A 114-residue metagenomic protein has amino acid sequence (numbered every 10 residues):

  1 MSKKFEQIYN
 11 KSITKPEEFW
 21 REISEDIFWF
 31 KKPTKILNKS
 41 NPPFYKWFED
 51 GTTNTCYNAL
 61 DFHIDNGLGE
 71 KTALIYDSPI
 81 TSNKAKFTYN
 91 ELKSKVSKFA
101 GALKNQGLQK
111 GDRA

Functional and structural regions predicted by a protein language model:
M1-Q7: Short, contiguous pre-domain boundary segments
F5, E70-T72, I80: Short amphipathic alpha-helical segments
Q7, K11-E18, E91-K98: A non-catalytic, amphipathic alpha-helix used as a structural packing/dimerization or gating element in enzyme scaffolds
I13-K31, G51-I75: A short N-terminal helical cap/helix-turn-helix that marks the beginning of AMP-binding/adenylate-forming
K32-N54: Active-site diphosphate/adenylate-binding microenvironment
C56, L74-R113: Conserved AMP-binding/adenylate-forming core of the ANL superfamily
